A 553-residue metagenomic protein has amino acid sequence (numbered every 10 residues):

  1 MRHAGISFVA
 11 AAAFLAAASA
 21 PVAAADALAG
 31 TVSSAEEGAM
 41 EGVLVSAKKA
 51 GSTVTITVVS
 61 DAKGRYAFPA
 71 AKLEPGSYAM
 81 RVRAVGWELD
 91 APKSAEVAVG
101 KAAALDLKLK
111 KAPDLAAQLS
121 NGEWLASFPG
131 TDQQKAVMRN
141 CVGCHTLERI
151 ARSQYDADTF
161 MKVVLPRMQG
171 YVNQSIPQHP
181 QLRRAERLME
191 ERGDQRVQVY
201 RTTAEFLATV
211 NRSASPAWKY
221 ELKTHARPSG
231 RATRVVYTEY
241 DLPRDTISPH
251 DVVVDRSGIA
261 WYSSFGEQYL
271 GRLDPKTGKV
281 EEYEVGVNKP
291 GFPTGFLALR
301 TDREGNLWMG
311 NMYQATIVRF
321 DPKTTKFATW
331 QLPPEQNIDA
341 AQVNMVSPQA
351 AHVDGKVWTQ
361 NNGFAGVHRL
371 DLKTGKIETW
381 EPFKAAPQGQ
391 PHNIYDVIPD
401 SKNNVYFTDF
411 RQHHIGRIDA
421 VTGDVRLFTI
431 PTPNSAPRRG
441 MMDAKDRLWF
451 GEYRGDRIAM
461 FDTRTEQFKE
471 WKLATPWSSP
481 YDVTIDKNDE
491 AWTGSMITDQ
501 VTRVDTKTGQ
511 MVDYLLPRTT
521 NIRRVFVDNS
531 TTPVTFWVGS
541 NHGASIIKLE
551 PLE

Functional and structural regions predicted by a protein language model:
T31-M40: Structural motif
M40-E41, A67-S77, V85: Short Pro-Gly-centered beta-turn/loop motif in secreted/extracellular proteins
A50-A67: Short, acidic Ser/Thr/Gly-rich low-complexity loop/linker segments typical of extracellular and cell-surface proteins
G51-T53, P75-S94: A short, solvent-exposed loop/turn motif at the edges and junctions of modular extracellular/periplasmic domains
V137-E148, L207: The canonical Cys-X-X-Cys-His
D245-S257, K289-E304, E335-D354, A386-K402 (+4 more regions): Beta-rich, blade/repeat-based domains predominating in secreted/periplasmic proteins but also intracellular
I259-Y262, N306-M309, K356-T359, N404-F407 (+3 more regions): Conserved beta-propeller blade signature
L516-E553: Blade-level signature of beta-propeller repeat domains, shared across WD40, Kelch, NHL, RCC1 and BNR/Asp-box propellers
